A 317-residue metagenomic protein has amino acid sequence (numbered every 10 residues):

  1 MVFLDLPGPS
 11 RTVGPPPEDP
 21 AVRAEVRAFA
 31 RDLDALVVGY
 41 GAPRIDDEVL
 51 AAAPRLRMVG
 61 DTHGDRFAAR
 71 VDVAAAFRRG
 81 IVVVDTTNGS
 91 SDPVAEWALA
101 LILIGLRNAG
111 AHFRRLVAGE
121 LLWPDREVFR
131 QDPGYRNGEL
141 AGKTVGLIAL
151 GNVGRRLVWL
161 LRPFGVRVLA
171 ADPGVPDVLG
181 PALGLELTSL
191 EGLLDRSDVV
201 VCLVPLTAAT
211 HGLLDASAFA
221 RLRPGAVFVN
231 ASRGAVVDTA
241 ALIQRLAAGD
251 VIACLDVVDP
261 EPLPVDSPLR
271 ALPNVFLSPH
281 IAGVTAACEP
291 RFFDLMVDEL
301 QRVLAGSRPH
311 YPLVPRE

Functional and structural regions predicted by a protein language model:
M1-T86: An N-terminal-biased, well-structured beta-alpha scaffold segment characteristic of Rossmann-like dinucleotide-binding
L6-S10, P163-P181: NAD(P)-binding Rossmann-fold cofactor-contacting core
R44-D47, P173-P268: Rossmann-like adenosine-cofactor binding region
R79, T86-T144: Phosphate-binding beta-alpha-beta segment of Rossmann-like dinucleotide-binding domains, i.e., the NAD(P)
A95-R114, W159-V166, L295-S307: Oxidoreductase and adenylate-handling cofactor-binding alpha/beta cores
L150-G151: Glycine-rich Rossmann-fold phosphate-binding loop(s) that bind the pyrophosphate of adenine dinucleotide cofactors
G154-R155: N-terminal Rossmann-fold NAD(P) dinucleotide-binding loop
G225-E317: Rossmann-like dinucleotide-binding domain for NAD(H)/NADP(H)
